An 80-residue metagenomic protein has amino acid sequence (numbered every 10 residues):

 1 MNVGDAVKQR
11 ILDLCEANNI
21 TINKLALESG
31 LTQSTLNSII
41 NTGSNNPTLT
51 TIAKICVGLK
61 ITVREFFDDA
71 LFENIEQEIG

Functional and structural regions predicted by a protein language model:
M1-I20: A short, Lys/Arg-rich alpha-helix, primarily the initiator
L12, N23, A53: Residues within the helices of the helix-turn-helix
C15, A26, C56: The alpha-helix within a helix-turn-helix
G30-N46: Recognition helix of helix-turn-helix/homeodomain-like DNA-binding domains that insert into the DNA major groove
S38, F67-G80: Short, charged recognition helix plus adjacent turn of helix-turn-helix-like nucleic-acid-binding domains
G43-V57: Short, basic-rich loop-to-helix N-cap that marks the start of a DNA-contacting helix
